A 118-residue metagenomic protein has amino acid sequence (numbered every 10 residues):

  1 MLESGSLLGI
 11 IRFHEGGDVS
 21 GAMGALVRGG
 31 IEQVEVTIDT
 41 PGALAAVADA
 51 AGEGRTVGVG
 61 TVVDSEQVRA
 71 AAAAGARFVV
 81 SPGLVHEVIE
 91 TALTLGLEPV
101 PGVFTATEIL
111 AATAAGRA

Functional and structural regions predicted by a protein language model:
M1-F78, T94-L95: Conserved N-terminal beta1-alpha1 strand-loop-helix module at the mouth
G42, V62-A118: Conserved anion-binding
